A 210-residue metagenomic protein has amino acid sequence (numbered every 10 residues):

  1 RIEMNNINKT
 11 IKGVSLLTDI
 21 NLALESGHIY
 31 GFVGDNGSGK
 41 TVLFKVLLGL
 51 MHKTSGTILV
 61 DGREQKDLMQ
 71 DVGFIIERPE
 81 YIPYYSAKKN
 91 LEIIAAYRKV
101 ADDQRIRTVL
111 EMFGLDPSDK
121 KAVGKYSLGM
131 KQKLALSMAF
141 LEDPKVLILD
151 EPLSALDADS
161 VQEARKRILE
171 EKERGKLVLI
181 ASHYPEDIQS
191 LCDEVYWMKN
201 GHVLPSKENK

Functional and structural regions predicted by a protein language model:
V33-D35: The feature captures the beta-strand-to-loop junction immediately N-terminal to the Walker
L48: Helix-to-loop junction immediately C-terminal to a conserved catalytic motif
G56-L68: Conserved ABC transporter NBD signature motif
E92, D103-S118: Conserved ABC ATPase "signature" region
L147-E151: Catalytic Walker B motif of ABC-type/P-loop ATPase nucleotide-binding domains
A158-D159: Helix N-cap at the start of a conserved alpha-helix in ABC-type nucleotide-binding domains
